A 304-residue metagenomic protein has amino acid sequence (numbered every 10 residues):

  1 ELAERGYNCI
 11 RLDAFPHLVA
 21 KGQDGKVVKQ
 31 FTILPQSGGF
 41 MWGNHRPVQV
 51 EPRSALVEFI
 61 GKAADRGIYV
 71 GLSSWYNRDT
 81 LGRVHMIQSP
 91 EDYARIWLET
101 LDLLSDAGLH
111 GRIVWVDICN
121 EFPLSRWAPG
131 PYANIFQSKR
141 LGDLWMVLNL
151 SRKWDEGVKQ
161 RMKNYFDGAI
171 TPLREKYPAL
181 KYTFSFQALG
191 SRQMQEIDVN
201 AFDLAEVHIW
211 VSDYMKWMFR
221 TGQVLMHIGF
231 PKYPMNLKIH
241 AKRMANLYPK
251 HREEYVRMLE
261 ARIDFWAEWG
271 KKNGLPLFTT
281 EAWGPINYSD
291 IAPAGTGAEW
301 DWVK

Functional and structural regions predicted by a protein language model:
E1-S54, L81-D92, V114-D117, L225-E254 (+1 more regions): N-terminal substrate-binding region of glycoside hydrolase catalytic domains
L2-D79, D102, S151-F184, W269 (+1 more regions): Aromatic-lined substrate-binding rim segments of carbohydrate-active enzymes
L2-G6, S105, L109, D198: Non-catalytic positions within long, well-ordered alpha-helices that form the structural scaffold/packing of enzyme
Y7, G67-Y69, I113, F202 (+1 more regions): Structural motif
A14-P16, S74-Y76, N120, I209 (+1 more regions): Short, small-residue-rich loop/turn micro-motifs
S74, R112-W115: Residue-level recognition of the N-termini of beta-strands and the immediately preceding loop/turn
Y76-L104: Long, hydrophobic, well-ordered secondary-structure blocks that form the structural core and pocket-lining surfaces
S89, L98, G108, E121-V303: Extracellular glycoside hydrolase catalytic/binding regions
